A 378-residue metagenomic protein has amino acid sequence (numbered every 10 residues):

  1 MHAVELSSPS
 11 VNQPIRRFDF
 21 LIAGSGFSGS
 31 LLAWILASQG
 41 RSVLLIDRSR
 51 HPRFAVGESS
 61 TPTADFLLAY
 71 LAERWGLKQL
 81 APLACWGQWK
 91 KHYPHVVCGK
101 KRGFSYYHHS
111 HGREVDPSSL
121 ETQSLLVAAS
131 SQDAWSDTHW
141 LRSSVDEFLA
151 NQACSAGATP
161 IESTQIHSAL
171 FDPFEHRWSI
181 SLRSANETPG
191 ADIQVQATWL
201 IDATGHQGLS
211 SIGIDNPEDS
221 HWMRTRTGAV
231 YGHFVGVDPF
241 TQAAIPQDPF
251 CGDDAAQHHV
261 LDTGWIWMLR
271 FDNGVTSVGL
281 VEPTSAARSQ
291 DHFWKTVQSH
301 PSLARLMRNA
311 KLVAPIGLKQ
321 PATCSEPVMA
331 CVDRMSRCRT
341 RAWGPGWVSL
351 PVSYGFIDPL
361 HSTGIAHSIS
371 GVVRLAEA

Functional and structural regions predicted by a protein language model:
N12-S28, L44: Beta1/beta-strand and adjacent pyrophosphate-binding region of the FAD-binding site in flavoprotein oxidoreductases
L21, A37-E58: Glycine-rich FAD pyrophosphate-binding loop
G24-G26, R48, R142: Glycine-rich Rossmann-fold phosphate-binding loop(s) that bind the pyrophosphate of adenine dinucleotide cofactors
S28, H51, Q207: Conserved Rossmann-like nucleotide-cofactor binding loop
R53-V115: N-terminal FAD cofactor-binding segment of flavoenzymes
Y93-S144: Flavin (FAD/FMN) cofactor-binding and adjacent substrate-gating region of FAD-dependent oxidoreductase domains
L141, E147-L306, V372: Predominantly flavin-linked oxidoreductase catalytic cores and closely associated redox partners
D262, I266, T284-A378: FAD/FMN-dependent oxidoreductases across multiple families
